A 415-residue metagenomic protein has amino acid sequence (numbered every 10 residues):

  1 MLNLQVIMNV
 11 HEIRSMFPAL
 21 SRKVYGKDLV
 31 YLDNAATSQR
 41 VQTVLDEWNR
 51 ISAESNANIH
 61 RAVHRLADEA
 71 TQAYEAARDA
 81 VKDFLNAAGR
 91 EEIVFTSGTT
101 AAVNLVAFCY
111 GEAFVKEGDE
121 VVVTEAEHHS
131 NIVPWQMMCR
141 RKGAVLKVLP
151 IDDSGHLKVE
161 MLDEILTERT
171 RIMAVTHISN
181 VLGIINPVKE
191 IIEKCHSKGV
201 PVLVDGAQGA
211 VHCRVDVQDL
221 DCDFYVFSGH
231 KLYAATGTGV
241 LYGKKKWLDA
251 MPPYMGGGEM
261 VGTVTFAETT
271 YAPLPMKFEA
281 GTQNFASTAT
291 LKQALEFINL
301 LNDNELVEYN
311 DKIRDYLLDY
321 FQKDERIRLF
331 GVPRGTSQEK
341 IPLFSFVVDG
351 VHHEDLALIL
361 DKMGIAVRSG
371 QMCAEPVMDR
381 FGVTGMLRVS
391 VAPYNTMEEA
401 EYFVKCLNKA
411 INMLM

Functional and structural regions predicted by a protein language model:
L2-M415: Pyridoxal 5′-phosphate
